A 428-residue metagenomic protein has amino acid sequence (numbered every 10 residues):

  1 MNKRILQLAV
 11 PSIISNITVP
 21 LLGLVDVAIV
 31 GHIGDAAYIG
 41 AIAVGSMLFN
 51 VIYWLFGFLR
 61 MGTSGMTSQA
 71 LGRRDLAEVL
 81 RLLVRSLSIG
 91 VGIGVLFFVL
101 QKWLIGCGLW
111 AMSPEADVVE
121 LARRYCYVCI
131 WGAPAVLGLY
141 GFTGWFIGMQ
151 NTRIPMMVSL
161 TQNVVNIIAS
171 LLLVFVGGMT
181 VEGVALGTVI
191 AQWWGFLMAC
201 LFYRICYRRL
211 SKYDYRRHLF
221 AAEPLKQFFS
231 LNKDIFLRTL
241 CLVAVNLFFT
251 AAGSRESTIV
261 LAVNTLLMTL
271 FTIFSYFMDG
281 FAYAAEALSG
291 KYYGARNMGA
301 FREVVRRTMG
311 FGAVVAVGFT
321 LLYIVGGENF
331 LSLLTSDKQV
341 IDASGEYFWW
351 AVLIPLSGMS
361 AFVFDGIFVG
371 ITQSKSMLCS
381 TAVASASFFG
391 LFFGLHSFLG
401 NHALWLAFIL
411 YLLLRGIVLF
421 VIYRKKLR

Functional and structural regions predicted by a protein language model:
M1-A9, T67-P134, V165-I168, V176-F236 (+2 more regions): Short alpha-helical transmembrane segments in multi-pass integral membrane proteins
I13-G65, C129-V136, K226-K291, G312-F319 (+3 more regions): Transmembrane helix-bundle signature of multi-pass secondary active exporters and lipid flippases
V19, G23, V27, G31 (+11 more regions): Juxtamembrane/transmembrane-helix interface segments of polytopic membrane transporters
L21-L24, H32-A36, A70-R73, G148-M149 (+5 more regions): Helix-loop interface residues and adjacent transmembrane-helix termini in multi-pass membrane transporters, primarily
L24-A28, G141-W145, I167-L172, C200 (+6 more regions): Alpha-helical transmembrane segments of multipass membrane proteins
I39-V99, V136-I154, V263-V325, M359-T372 (+1 more regions): Small-residue-rich hydrophobic transmembrane alpha-helices
R60, V128-G148, P155-N166, V184-C200 (+4 more regions): Short runs within selected transmembrane alpha-helices of multi-pass transporters and secretion channels
